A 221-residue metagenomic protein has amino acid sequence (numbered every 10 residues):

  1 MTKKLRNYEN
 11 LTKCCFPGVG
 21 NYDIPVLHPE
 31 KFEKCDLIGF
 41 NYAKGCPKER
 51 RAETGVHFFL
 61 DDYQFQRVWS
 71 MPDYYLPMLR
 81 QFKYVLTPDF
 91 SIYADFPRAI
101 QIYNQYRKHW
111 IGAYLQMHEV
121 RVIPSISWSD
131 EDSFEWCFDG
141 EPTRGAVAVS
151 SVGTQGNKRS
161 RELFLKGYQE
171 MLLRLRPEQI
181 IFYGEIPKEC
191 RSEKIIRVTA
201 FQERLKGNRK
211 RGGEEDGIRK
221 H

Functional and structural regions predicted by a protein language model:
M1-E30, E193-H221: C-terminal accessory extensions appended to soluble enzyme cores
C14-R51, V56: N-terminal leader regions that mediate targeting or early regulatory function
K44-E49, V68-R209: Eukaryote-skewed repeat-based solenoidal scaffolds used as protein-protein interaction platforms, primarily
F58-F65: Core AdoMet radical
